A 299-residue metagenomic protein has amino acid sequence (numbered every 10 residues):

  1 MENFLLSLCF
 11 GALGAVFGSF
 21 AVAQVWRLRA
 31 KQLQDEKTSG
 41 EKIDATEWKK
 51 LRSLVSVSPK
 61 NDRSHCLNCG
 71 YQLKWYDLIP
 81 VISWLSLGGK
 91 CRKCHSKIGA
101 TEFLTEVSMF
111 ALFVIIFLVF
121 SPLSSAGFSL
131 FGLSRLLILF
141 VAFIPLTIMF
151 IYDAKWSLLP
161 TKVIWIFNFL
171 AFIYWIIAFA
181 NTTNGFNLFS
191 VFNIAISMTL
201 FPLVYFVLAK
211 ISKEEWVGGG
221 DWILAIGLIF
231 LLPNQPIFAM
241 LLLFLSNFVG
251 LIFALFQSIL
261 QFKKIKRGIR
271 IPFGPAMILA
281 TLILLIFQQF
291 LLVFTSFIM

Functional and structural regions predicted by a protein language model:
M1-M299: A membrane-topology feature that recognizes alpha-helical transmembrane segments and their immediate juxtamembrane
